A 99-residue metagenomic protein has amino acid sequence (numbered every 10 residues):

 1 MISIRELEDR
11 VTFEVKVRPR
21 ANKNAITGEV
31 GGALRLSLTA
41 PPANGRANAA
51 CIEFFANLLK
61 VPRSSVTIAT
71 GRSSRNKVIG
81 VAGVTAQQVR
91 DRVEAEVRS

Functional and structural regions predicted by a protein language model:
M1-G45, A49-E53, L58-R63, T67-R72 (+1 more regions): Contiguous, often N-terminal, cationic amphipathic patches that form binding interfaces
